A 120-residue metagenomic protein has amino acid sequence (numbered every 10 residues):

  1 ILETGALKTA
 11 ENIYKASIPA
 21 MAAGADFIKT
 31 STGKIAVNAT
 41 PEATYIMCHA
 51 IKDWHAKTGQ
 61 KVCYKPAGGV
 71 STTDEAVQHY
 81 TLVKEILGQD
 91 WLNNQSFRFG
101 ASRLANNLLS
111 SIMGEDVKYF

Functional and structural regions predicted by a protein language model:
I1-K65, S71-S102, L108-F120: Alpha/beta enzyme core
